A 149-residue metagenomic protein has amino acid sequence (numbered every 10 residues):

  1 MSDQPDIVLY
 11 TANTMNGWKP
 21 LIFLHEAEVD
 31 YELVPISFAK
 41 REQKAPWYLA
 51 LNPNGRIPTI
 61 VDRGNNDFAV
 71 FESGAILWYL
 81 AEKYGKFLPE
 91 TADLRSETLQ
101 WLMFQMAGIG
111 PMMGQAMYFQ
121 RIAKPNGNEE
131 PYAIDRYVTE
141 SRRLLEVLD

Functional and structural regions predicted by a protein language model:
M1-D135, T139: GST-like domain detector, emphasizing the conserved glutathione-binding G-site in the N-terminal thioredoxin-like
L144-D149: Hydrophobic alpha-helical bundle segments that form small-molecule/ligand-binding pockets
